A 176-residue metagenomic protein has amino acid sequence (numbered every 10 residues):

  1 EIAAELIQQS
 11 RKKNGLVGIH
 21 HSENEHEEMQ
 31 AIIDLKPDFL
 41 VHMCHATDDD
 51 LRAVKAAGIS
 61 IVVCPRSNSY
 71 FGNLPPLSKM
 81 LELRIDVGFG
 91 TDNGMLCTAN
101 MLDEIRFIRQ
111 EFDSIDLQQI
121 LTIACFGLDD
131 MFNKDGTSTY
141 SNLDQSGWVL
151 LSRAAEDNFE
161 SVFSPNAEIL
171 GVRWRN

Functional and structural regions predicted by a protein language model:
E1-F89, N93-M95: Active-site core of metal-dependent hydrolases
I85, R109-Q119, L151-S152: Charged catalytic cores and adjacent phosphate/nucleic-acid-binding surfaces used for phosphate/nucleic-acid chemistry
M101-R109: Short, small-residue alpha-helix embedded
L117-L128, Y140-L143: Short, well-structured alpha-helical segments that form the helix of a local strand-helix-strand
M131-T139: Short alpha-helix capping/helix-loop boundary micro-motifs
T139-N176: C-terminal cap of metal-dependent C-N hydrolases
